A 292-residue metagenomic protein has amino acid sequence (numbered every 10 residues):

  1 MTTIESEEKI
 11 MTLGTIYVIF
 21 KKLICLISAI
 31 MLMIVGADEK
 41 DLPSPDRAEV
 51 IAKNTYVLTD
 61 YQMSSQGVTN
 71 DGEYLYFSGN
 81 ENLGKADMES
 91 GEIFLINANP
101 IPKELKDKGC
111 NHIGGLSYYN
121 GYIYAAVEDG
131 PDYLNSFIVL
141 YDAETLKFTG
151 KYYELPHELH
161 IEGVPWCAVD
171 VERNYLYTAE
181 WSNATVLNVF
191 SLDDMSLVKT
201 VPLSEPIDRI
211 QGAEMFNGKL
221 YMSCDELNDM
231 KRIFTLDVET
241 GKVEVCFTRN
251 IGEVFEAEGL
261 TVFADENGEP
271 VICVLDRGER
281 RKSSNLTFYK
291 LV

Functional and structural regions predicted by a protein language model:
D41-Q62: A short helix->beta-strand "capping" segment at the edge of beta-propeller domains
T55-E81, H112: Beta-strand-rich domains and repeat architectures in extracellular enzymes and scaffolds, especially beta-propellers
Y56-Y61, N99, L105-K108, Y153-I161 (+2 more regions): Surface loop/turn motifs at the tips and blade-to-blade linkers of beta-strand repeat domains
Q62-G67, D107-G115, L159-V169, P206-E214 (+1 more regions): Repeated scaffold domains used in trafficking and secretory/extracellular systems, primarily beta-propellers
G72-E73, N120-G121, E172-N174, N217-K219 (+1 more regions): Short coil/turn segments that connect the beta-strands within blades of beta-propeller domains
N82-D87, D132-L140, A184-V189, N228-T235 (+1 more regions): Structural motif
E92-V127: Blade-loop segments of beta-propeller domains
E205-V238: Loop/turn-rich, solvent-exposed surfaces of beta-rich toroidal or solenoidal domains
